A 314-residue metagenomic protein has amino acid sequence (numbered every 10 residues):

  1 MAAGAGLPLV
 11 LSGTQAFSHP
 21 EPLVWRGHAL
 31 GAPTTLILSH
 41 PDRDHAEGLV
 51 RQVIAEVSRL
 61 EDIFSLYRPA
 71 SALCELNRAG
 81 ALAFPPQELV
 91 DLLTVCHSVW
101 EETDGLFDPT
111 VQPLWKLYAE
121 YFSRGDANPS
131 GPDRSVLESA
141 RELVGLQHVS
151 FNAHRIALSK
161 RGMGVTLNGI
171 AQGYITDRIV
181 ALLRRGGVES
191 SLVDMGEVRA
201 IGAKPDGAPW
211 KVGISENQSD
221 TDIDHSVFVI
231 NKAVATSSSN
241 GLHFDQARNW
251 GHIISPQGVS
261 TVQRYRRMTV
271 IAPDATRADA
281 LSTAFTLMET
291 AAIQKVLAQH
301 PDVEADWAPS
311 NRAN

Functional and structural regions predicted by a protein language model:
M1-N314: Mature catalytic core of soluble alpha/beta enzymes
